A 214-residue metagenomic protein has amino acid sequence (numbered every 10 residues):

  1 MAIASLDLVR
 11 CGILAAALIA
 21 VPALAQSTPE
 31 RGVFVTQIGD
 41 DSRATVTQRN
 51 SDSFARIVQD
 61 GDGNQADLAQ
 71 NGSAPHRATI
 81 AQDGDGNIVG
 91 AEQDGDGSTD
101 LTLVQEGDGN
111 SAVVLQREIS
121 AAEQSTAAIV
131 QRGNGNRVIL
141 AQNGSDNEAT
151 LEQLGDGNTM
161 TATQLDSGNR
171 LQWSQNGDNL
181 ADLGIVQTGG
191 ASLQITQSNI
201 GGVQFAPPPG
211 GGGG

Functional and structural regions predicted by a protein language model:
A2-I13: Bacterial N-terminal signal peptides that target proteins for export
A20-P22: N-terminal signal peptide c-region/cleavage motif recognized by signal peptidases
Q26-G214: Low-complexity repeat regions of mature extracellularly deployed or surface/particle-associated proteins
